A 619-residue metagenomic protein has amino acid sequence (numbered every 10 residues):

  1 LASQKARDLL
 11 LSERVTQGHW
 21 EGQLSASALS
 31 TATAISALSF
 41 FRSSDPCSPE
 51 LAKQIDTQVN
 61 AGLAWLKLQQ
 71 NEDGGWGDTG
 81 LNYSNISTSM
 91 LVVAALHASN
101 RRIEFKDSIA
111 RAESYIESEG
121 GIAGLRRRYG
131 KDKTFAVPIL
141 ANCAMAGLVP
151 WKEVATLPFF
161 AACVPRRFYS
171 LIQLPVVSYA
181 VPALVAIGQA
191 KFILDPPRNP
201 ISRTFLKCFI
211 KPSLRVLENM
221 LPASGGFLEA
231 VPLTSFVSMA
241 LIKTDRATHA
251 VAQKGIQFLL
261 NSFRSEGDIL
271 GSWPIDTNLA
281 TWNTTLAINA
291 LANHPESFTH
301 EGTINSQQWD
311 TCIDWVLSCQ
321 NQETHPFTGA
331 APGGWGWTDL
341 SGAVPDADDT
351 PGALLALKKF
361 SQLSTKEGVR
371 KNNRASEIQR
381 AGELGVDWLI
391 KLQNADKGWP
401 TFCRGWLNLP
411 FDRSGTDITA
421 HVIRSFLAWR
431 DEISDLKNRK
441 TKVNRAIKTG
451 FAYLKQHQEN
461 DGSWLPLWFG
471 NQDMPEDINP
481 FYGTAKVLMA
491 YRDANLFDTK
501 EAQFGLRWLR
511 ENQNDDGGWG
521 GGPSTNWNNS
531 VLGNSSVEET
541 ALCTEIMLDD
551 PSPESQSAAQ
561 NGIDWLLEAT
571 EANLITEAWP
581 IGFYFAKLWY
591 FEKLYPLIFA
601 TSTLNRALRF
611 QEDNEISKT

Functional and structural regions predicted by a protein language model:
L1-Q4, H19-A61, E72-A110, S114 (+7 more regions): An alpha-helical repeat/solenoid feature that recognizes helix-turn-helix modules
S3-V15, S213-N219: A short helix->beta-strand "capping" segment at the edge of beta-propeller domains
S202-E218: Edge strands and adjacent loops of beta-rich recognition modules
Q253-R264: Surface-exposed extracellular loop regions of Gram-negative outer-membrane beta-barrel proteins
G267-D268: Transmembrane alpha-helix interface/packing and boundary motifs in multi-pass membrane proteins, characterized by
E615-T619: Intrinsically disordered, low-complexity serine/proline/glycine/threonine-rich regulatory regions
